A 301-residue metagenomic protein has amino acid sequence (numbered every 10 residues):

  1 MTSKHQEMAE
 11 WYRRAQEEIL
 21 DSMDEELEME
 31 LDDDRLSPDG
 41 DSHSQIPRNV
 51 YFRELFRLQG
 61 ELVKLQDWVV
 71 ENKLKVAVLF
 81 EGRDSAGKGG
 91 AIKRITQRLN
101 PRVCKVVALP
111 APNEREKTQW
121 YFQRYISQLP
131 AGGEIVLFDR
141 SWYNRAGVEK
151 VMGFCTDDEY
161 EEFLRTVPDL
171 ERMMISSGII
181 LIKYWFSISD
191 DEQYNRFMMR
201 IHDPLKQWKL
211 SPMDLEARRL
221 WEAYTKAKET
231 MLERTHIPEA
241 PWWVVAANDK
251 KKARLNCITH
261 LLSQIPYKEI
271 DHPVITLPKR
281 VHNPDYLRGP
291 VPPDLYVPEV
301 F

Functional and structural regions predicted by a protein language model:
M1-F301: Glycine-rich phosphate-binding loop of ATP-dependent small-molecule kinases
